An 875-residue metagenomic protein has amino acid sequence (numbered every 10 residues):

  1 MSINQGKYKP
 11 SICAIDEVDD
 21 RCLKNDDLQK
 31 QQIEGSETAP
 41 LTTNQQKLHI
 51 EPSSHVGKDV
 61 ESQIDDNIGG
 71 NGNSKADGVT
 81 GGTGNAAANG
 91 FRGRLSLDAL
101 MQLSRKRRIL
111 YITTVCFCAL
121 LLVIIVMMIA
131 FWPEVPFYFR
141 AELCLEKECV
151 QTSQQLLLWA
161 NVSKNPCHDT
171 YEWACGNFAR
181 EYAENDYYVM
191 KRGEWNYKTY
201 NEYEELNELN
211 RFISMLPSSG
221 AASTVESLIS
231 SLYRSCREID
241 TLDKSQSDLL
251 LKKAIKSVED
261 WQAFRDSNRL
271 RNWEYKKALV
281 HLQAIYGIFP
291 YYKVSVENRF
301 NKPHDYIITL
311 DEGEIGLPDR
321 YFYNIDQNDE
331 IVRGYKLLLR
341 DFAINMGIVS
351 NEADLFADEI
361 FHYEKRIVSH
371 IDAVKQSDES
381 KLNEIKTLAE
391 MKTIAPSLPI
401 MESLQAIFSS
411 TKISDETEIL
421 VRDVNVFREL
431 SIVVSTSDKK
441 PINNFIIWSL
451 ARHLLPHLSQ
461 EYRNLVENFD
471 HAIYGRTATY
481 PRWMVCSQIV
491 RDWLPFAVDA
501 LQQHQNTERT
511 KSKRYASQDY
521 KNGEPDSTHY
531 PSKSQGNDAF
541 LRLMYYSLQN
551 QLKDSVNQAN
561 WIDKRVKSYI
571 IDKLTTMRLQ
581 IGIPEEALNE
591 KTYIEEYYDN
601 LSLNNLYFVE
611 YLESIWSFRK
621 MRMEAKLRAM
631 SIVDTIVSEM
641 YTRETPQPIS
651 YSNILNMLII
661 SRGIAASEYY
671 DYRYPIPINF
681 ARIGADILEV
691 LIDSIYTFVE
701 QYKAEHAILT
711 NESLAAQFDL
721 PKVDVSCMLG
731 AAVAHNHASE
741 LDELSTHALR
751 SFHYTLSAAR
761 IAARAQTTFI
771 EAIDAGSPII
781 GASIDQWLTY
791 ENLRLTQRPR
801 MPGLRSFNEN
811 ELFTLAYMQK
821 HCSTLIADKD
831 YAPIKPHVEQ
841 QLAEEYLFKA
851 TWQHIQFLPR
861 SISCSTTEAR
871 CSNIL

Functional and structural regions predicted by a protein language model:
M1-A88: Intrinsically disordered, low-complexity cytosolic terminal tails
D77, G81-L120: Helix-loop boundary elements of multi-pass alpha-helical membrane proteins
R108-E208: Signal-peptide-cleavage-adjacent N-terminal segments of secreted and extracellular proteins
A130, I360, I394-L398, A406-I413 (+3 more regions): Intrinsically disordered, low-complexity linker/terminal regions across diverse proteins
L143-V150, P166-H168, A174, S235-R237 (+3 more regions): Sequence contexts marking disulfide-bonded cysteines in secreted/extracellular proteins
L158-V162, V296-E297, P646-Y651: Short, surface-exposed beta-strand/loop micro-motifs that present aromatic residues
W159-E181, Y321-I344, A759-I761: Hydrophobic/aromatic-rich, well-ordered segments within soluble, folded domains that form packed cores
Y203-L548, P584-E586, S602-L606, L612: Noncatalytic, helix-rich "gating/capping" subdomain that lines the substrate-entry/channel surface of large enzyme
